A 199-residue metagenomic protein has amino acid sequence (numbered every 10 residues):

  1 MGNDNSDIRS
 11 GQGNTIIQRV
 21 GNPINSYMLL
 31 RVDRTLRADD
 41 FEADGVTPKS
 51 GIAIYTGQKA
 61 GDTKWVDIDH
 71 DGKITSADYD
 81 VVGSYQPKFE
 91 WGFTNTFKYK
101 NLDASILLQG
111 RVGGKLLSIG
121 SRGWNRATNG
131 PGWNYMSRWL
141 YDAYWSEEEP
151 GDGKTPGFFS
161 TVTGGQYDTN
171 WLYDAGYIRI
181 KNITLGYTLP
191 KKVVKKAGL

Functional and structural regions predicted by a protein language model:
M1-G83, S146: Conserved small-residue
S26, R111-G198: Extracytoplasmic gating/loop element in the C-terminal half of outer-membrane beta-barrel translocons and assembly
D67, K73-T75, F93-L102: Long hydrophobic segments that form regular secondary structure
Y79-Q86, Y173-G176: Outer-membrane beta-barrel proteins
F89, K100-L102, G176, A197-L199: Outer-envelope beta-barrel architecture signal
F89-N95, L102, I180-L185: Hydrophobic, lipid-facing positions within transmembrane beta-strands of outer-membrane proteins
K98, Q109-R111: Outer-membrane beta-barrel pore domains and translocons
N101-I106, K192-V193: Repeated loop/turn-to-beta-strand initiation elements of outer-membrane beta-barrel proteins
